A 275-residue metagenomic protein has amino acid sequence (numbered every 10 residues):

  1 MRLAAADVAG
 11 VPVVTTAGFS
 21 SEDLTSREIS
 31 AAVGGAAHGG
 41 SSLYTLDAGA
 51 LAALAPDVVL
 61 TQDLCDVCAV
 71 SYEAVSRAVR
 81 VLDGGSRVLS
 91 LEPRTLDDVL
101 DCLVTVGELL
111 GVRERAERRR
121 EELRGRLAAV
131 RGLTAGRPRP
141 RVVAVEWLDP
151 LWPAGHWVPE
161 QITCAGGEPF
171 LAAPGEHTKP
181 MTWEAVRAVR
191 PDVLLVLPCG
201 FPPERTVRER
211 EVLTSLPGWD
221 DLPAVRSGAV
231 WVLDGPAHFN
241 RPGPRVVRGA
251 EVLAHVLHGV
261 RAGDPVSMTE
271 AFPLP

Functional and structural regions predicted by a protein language model:
M1-P275: N-terminal ligand-binding lobe of clamshell/alpha-beta domains
